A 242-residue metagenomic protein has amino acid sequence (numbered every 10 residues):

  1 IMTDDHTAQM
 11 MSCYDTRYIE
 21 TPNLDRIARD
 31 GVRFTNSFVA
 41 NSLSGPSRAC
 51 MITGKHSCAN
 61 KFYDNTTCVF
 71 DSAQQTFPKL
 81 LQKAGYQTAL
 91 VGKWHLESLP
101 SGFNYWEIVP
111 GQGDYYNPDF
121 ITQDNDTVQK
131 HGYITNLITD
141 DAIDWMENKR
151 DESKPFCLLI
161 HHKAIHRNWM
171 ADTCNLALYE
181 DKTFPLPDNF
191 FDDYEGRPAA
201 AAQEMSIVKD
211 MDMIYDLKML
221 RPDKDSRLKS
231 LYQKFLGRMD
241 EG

Functional and structural regions predicted by a protein language model:
I1-G242: Formylglycine-dependent sulfatase
